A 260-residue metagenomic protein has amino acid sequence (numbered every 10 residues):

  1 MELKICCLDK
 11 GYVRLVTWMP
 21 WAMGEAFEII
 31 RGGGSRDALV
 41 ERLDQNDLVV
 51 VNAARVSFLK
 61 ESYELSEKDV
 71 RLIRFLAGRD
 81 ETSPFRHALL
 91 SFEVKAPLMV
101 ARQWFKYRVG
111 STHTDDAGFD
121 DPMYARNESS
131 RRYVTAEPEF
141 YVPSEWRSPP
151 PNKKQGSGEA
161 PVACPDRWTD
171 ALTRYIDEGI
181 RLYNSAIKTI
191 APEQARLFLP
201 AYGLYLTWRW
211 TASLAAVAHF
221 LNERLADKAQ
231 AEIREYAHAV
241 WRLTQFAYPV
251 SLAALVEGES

Functional and structural regions predicted by a protein language model:
M1-S260: Family-specific signature for flavin-dependent thymidylate synthase
